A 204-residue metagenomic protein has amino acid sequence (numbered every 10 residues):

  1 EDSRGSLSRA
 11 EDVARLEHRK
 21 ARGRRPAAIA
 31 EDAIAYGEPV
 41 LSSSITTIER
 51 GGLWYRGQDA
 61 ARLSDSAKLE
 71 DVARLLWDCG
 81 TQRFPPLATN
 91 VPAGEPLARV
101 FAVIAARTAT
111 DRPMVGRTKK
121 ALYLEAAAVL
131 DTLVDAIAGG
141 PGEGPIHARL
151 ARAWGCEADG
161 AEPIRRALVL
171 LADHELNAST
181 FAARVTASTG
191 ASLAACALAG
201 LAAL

Functional and structural regions predicted by a protein language model:
S3, L7-L204: Hydrophobic alpha-helical bundle cores within soluble ligand-binding/oligomerization subdomains
